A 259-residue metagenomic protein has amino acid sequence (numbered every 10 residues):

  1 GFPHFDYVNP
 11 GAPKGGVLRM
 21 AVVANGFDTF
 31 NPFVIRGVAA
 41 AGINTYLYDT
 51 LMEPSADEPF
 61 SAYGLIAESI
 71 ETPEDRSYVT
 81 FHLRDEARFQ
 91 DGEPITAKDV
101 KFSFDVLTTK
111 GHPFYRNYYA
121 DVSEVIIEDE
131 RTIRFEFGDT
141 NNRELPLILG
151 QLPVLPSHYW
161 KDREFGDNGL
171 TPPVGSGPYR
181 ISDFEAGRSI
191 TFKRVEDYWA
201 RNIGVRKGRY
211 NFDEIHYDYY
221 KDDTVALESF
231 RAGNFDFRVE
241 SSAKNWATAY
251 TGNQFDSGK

Functional and structural regions predicted by a protein language model:
G1-D75, H82, D105, V174: N-terminal lobe/hinge region of extracytoplasmic solute-binding protein
V8-P13, F33-G42, S69-P113, E128 (+3 more regions): Aromatic- and charge-enriched surface segment that lines or borders ligand/interaction sites
G11, F27-V34, P59-A62, Q90 (+4 more regions): Short, solvent-exposed loop/turn elements at domain surfaces
P13-V17, Y46, L65-A67, E74-Y78 (+7 more regions): Extracytoplasmic
G15-A24, E68, Y78-F81, V100-S103 (+4 more regions): Short, well-ordered beta-strand elements
Y48-E58, L149-H216, K221-V225: Gly/Pro-rich hinge or "lid" segments in bacterial periplasmic/extracellular proteins
H82, R116-W160, P178-E185: Surface-exposed binding/hinge segments that line and control ligand-binding clefts or catalytic entry sites
E124-I126, S182-K193, D218-K259: Extracellular/periplasmic solute-recognition and catalytic clefts
